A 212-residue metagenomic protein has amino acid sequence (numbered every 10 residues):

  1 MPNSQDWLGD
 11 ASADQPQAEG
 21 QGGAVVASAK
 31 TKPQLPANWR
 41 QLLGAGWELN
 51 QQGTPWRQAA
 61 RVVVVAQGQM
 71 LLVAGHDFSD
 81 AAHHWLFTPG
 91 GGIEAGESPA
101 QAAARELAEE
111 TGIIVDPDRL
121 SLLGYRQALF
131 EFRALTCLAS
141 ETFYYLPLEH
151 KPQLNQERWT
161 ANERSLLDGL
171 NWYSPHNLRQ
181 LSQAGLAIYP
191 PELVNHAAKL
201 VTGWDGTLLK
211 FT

Functional and structural regions predicted by a protein language model:
P2-D10, G23-V63: Acidic, metal-coordinating catalytic segment for phosphate/diphosphate chemistry, firing primarily on the Nudix
P2-G9, D14, V25-V26, H84 (+1 more regions): Nudix hydrolase/Nudix homology domain
G46-L72, G91-A95, E141-F143: Conserved N-terminal beta-strand and adjoining loop/helix that marks the start of the Nudix/MutT-like hydrolase domain
T54, V62, F78, A134-T136 (+1 more regions): Short secondary-structure boundary/capping segments
W56, P99, Y189-P190: Hydrophobic (often cysteine-bearing) scaffold residues that line and stabilize catalytic clefts of nucleotide/cofactor
R57-A59, Q67, A82-H83, P117 (+2 more regions): A structure-centric signal for secondary-structure junctions around beta-strands
Q69-E110: Conserved Nudix-box catalytic region and its N-terminal flanking loop in Nudix hydrolases and closely related
I93-S121, R126-A184: Unchanged
